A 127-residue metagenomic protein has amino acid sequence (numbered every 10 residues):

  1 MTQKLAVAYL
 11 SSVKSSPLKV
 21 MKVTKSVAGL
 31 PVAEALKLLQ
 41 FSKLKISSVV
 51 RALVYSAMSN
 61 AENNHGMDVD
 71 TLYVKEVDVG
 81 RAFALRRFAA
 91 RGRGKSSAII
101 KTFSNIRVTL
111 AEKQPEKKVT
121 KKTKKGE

Functional and structural regions predicted by a protein language model:
M1-V79, K101-K113, K117-K125: Ribosome large-subunit tunnel/peptidyl-transferase-proximal elements
G80-A84: Short, charged/polar surface micro-motifs in flexible loops or helix N-caps
R86-K95: Short, low-complexity, polybasic intrinsically disordered segments
G94-T102: C-terminal structural segments of small proteins and small subunits
